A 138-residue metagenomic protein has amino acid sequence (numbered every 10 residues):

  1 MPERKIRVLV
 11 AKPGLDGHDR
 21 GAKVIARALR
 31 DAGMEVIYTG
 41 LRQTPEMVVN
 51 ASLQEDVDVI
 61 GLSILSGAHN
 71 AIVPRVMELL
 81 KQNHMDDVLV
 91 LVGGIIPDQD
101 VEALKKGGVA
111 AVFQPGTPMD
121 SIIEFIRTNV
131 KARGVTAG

Functional and structural regions predicted by a protein language model:
M1-K5, M85: Short, flexible coil/linker segments at domain boundaries that flank nucleotide/cofactor-interacting
A11-L15: N-terminal pre-triad scaffold of radical SAM enzymes
A22-R127, K131-A132: Cofactor-cradling patches in redox/metallo enzymes
A137-G138: CheY-like receiver
